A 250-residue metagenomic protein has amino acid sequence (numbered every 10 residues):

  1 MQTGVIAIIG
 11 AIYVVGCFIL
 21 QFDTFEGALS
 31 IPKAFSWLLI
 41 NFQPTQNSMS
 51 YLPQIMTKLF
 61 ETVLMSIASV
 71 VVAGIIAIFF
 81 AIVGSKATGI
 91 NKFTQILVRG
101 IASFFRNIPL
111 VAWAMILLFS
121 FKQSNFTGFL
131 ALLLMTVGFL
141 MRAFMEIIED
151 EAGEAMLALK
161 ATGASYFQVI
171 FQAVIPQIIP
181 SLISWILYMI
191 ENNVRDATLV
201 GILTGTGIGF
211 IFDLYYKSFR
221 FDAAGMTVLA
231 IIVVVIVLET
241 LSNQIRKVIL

Functional and structural regions predicted by a protein language model:
M1-V71, I78, V83: N-terminal, non-cleaved signal-anchor transmembrane helix
S48, L52, M56, F60 (+7 more regions): Alpha-helical membrane-protein architecture signal
M56-L64, V98-F105, E191, D213: Alpha-helical membrane-interface segments at transmembrane helix boundaries
A68-A102: Transmembrane-helix boundary motif in ABC transporter permease subunits
A87-I90, N107-W113, V194: Transmembrane alpha-helices and adjacent helix-loop boundaries
A102-T136: Generic hydrophobic transmembrane alpha-helix motif, especially the helices
Q123-V174, P180-M189, T240: Membrane-cytosol interface at the C-terminal ends of specific transmembrane alpha-helices in multi-pass membrane
G225-L250: C-terminal transmembrane helix and the adjacent membrane-cytosol boundary/short C-terminal tail of inner/organellar
